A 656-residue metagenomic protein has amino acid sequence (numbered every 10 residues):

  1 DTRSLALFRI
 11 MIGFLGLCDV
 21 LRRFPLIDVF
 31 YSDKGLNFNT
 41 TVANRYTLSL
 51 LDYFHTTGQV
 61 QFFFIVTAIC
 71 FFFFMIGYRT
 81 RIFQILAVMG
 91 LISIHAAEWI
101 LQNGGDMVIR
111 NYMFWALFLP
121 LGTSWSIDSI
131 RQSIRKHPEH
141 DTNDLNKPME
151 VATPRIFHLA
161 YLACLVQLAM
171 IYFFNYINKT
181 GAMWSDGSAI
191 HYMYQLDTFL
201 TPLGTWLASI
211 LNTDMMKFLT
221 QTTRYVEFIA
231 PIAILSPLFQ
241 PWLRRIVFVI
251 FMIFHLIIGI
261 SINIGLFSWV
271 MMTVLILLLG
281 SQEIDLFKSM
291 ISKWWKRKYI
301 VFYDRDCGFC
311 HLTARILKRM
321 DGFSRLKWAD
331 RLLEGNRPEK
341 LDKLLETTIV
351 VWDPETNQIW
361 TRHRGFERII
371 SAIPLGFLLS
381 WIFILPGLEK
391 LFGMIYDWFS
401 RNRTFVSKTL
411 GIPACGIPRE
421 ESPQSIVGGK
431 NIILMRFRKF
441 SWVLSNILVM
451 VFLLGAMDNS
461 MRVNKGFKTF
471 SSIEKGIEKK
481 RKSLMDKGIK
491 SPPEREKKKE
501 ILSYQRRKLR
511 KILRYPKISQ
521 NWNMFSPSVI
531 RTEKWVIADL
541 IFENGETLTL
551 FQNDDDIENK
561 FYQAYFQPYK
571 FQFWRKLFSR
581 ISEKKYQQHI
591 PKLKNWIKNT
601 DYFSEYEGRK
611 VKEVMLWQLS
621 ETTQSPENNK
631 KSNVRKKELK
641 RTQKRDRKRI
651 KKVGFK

Functional and structural regions predicted by a protein language model:
D1-G335, L341-T348, F366, L378 (+1 more regions): Alpha-helical membrane-anchoring segments
F309-C310, I359, L388: Alpha-helix N-cap/loop-to-helix initiation residues
I349-N357: A short, hydrophobic beta-strand/beta-hairpin element that forms part of a small beta-sheet core
G365-P413: A transmembrane-helix-recognition feature enriched in membrane-embedded lipid enzymes and envelope glyco-/phospholipid
